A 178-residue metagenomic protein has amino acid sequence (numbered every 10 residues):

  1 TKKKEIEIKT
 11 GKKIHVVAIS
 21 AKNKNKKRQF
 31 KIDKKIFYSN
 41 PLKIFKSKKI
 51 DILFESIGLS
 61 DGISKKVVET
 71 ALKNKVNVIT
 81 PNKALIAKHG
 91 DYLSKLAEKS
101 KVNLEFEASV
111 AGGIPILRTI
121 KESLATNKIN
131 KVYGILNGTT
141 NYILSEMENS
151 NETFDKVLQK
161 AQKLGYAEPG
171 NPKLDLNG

Functional and structural regions predicted by a protein language model:
T1, K43, I52, T70 (+6 more regions): Alpha-helical scaffold segments in soluble metabolic enzymes
T1-K73: N-terminal glycine-/serine-/threonine-rich beta1-alpha1-beta2 phosphate-ribose binding loop of Rossmann-like
I14-V16, V78, L104, F154 (+1 more regions): Residue-level detector of short coil/turn "hinge" positions at structural boundaries
H15, N40, I63, V67 (+9 more regions): General structural feature for long, well-ordered alpha-helical segments within catalytic domains of soluble enzymes
D33-I36, A97-K99, E122-A125: Short, hinge-like loop/turn segments at secondary-structure boundaries
F37-S39, F54-E55, V78-P81, L104-A108 (+1 more regions): General beta-strand structural signal in soluble alpha/beta enzymes
L59-N74, P81-K121: Rossmann-fold NAD(P)-binding glycine/threonine-rich loop
E122-N177: Conserved anion/nucleotide-ligand pocket segment
